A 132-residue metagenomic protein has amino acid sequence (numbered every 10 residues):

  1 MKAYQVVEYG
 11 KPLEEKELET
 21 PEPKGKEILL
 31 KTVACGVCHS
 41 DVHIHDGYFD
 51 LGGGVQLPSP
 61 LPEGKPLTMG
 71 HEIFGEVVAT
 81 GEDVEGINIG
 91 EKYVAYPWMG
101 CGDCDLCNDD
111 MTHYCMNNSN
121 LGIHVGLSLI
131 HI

Functional and structural regions predicted by a protein language model:
M1-Y4: Short structural boundary motif marking the start of a folded domain
V6, H45, V78-T80, C107-D109: Short beta-strand-to-turn element immediately C-terminal to the catalytic PLP-Schiff-base lysine in fold type I
G10-E15, H39-S40: Short N-terminal binding/cap micro-motifs at the start of the first secondary-structure element
G10-P12, L51, G102, H113: Flexible, glycine-rich phosphate/dinucleotide-binding loops and adjacent beta-alpha linkers at cofactor/substrate
E17-E19: Generic structural detector for well-ordered beta-strands
P21-C35, D50-D105: Glycine-rich beta-strand-centered segment in the early N-terminal region that forms part of a ligand/cofactor-binding
V42, D46-G47, N108-G126: Iron-sulfur (Fe-S) cluster-binding segments and ferredoxin-like electron-carrier domains, especially [2Fe-2S]
I130-I132: Conserved small/polar residues in nucleotide/adenosyl-binding loops
